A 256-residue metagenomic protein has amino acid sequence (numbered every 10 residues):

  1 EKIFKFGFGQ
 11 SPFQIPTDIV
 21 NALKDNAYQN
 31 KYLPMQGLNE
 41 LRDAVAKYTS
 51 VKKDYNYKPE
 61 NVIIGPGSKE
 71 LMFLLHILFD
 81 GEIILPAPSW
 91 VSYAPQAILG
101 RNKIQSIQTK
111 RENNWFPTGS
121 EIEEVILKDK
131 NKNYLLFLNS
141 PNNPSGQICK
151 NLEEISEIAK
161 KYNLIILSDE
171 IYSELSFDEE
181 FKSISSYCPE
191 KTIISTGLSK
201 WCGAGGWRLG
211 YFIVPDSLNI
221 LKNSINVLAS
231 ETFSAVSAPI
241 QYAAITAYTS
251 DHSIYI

Functional and structural regions predicted by a protein language model:
E1-G67, T249-S250: N-terminal small-domain helix-loop-helix segment of the aminotransferase-like
F6, L23, V45, V62 (+6 more regions): Generic structural signal for small/hydrophobic residues in well-ordered secondary structure, especially within
N21, E190-I256: Conserved core segment of the aminotransferase class I/II
N56-V62, G81-E82, E190-K191: Short acidic capping loops at alpha-helix termini that bridge into adjacent secondary structure
L78-A97, E124: Conserved PLP-anchoring active-site segment centered on the Schiff-base-forming lysine
A87, S106-R111: Short beta->alpha connector loops at strand-helix junctions that form conserved, small/polar/Pro-enriched
N102, Y162-L164, E190: A short helix->loop->beta-strand "cap" motif at the edges of active sites that frequently abuts
T109-E179: Active-site phosphate-binding strand-loop segment of PLP-dependent enzymes
